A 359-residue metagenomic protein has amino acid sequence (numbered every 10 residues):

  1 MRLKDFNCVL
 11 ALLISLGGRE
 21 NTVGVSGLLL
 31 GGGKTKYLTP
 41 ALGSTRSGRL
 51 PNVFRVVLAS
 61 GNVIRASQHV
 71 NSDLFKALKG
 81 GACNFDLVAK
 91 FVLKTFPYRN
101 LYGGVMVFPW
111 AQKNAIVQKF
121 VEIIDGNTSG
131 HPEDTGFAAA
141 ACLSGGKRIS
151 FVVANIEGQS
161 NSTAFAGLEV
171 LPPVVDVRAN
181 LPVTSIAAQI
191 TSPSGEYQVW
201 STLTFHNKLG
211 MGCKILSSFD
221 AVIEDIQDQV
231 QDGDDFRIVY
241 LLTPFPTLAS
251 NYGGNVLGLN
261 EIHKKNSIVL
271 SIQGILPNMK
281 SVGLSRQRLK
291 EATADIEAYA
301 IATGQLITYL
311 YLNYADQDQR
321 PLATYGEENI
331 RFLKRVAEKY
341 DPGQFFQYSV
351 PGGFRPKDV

Functional and structural regions predicted by a protein language model:
M1-V359: Soluble FAD-dependent oxygen oxidases
